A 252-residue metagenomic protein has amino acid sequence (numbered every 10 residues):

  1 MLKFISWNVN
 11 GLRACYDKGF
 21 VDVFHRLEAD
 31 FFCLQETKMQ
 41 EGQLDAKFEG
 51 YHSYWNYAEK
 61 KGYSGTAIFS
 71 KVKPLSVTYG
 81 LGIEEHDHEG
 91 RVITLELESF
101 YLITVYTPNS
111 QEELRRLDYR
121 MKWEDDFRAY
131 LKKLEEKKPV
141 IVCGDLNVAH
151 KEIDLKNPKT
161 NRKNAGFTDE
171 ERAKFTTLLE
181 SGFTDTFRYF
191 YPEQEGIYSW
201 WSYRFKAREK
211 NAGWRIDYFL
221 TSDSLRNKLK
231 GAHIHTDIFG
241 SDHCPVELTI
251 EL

Functional and structural regions predicted by a protein language model:
M1-F48, A58-S64: N-terminal, active-site-proximal structural segment of metallo-dependent hydrolase catalytic domains
L2-N10, S99-Q111, C143: Active-site-proximal beta-strand elements of phosphoester/diester hydrolases
N8, F24-G42, L102, L131-E152 (+4 more regions): Active-site beta-strand/loop signature of hydrolases that rely on acidic residues for catalysis
K38, Q43-S110: Structured beta-strand-rich core segments of catalytic domains in phosphoester-bond hydrolases
H52, D126-A212, I216: Metal-dependent phosphoesterases centered on the DNase I-like endonuclease/exonuclease/phosphatase
K61-S76, I197, F205-N227: Conserved beta strand-loop-helix elements of the APE1-like EEP
K71, L95-E98, S222-D223, S241 (+1 more regions): Active-site beta-strand termini and strand-to-loop segments that position acidic
G82-I83, P108-E124, K159-N164: Surface-exposed cleft-lining segments at the edges of enzyme active sites
